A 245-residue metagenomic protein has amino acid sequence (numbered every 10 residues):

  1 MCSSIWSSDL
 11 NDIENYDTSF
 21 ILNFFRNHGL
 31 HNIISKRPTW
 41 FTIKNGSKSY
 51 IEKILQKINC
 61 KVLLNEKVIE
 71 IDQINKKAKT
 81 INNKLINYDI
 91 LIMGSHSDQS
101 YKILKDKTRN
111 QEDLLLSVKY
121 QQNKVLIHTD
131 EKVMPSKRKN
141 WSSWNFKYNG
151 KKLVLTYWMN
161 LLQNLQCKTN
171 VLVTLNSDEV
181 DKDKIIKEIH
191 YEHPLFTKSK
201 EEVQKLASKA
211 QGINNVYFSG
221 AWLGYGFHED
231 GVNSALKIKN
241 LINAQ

Functional and structural regions predicted by a protein language model:
M1-E70: Active-site/ligand-binding neighborhood in enzyme catalytic cores
C2, I54, H128, L175 (+1 more regions): A residue-level signal for conserved active-site and pocket-lining positions in enzyme catalytic cores
I5-L10, S100-K102, G226-H228: Short catalytic/ligand-binding loop motif for oxyanion handling, primarily in non-cytosolic enzymes, centered on
N45-E52, D98, N233-L236: A structural signal for well-ordered alpha-helical segments within the folded catalytic domains of diverse enzymes
I58-N59, Y88-D89, I213: Short, well-ordered alpha-helix to beta-strand connector turns
V62-L64, M93, F218: A structural signal for the hydrophobic beta-strands that form the central parallel beta-sheet of Rossmann-like
I69-E70, I74-L195: Mid-domain catalytic core of redox enzymes that form a hydrophobic substrate pocket/lid adjacent to a catalytic redox
K152-Q245: Conserved flavin/dinucleotide-binding core of flavoenzymes
